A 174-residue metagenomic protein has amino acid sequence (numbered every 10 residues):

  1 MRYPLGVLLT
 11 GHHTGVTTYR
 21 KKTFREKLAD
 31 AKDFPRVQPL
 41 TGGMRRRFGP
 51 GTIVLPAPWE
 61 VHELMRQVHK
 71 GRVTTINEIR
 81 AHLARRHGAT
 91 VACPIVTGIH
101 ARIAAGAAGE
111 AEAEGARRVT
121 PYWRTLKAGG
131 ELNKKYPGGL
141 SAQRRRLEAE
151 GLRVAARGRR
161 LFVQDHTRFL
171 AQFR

Functional and structural regions predicted by a protein language model:
M1-G15: N-terminal amphipathic/basic-hydrophobic helices that include classical n-h-c signal peptides and signal-anchor
T18-R174: Nucleic acid-binding interface residues in structured DNA/RNA-binding domains, emphasizing the DNA-engaging scaffolds
